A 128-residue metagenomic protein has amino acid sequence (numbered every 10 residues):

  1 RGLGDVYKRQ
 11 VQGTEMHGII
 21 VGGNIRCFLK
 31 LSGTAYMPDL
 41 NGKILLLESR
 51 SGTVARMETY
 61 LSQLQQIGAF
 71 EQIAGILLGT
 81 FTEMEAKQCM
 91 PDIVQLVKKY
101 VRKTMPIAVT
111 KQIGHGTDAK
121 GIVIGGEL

Functional and structural regions predicted by a protein language model:
G2-Y7: Short, small-residue-biased leader/transition segments that mark boundaries at the very start of proteins
K8-M16, L40-L47: Short, flexible active-site loops
Q12-G13, I20, M37-D39, A69-F70 (+2 more regions): Solvent-exposed alpha-helices and their adjacent loops that cap or buttress functional pockets in soluble metabolic
M16-H17, V21-A35, N41: Conserved catalytic alpha/beta core of Sir2/sirtuin-type deacylases, generalized to analogous enzyme cores that bind
G23-I25, E48-R50, T80-F81, T110-Q112: Fold-independent oxyanion-binding glycine-rich loops and adjacent beta-strand/coil segments at enzyme active sites
I25-L29, E58-S62, V94, K98: Predominant activation on well-ordered alpha-helical scaffold segments within soluble catalytic domains
A35-M90: Internal helical hairpin/lid segments
T80-L128: ATP/nucleoside-binding phosphotransfer catalytic cores, i.e., glycine-rich phosphate-binding loops
